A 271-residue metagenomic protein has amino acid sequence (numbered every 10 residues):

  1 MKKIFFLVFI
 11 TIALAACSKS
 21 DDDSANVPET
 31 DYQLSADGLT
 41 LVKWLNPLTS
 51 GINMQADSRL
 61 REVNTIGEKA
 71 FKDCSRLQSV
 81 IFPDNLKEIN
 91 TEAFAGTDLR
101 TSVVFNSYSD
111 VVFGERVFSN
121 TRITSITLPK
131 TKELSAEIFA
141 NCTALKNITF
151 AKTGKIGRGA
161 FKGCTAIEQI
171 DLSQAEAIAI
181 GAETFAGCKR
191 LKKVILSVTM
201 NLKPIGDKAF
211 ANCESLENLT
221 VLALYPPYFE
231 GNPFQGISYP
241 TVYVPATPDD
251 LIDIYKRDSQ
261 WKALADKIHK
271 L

Functional and structural regions predicted by a protein language model:
M1-F6, T11-D37: Bacterial Sec-dependent N-terminal signal peptides
C17-S20, D258-L271: C-terminal capping region of solenoid repeat domains
D31-Q33, P47-T65, S75-E88, D98-V112 (+7 more regions): Structural signature of tandem-repeat unit edges
D37-L45, G157: Generic recognition of long tandem-repeat/solenoid scaffolds
E68-A70, T91-A93, E115-V117, S135-I138 (+4 more regions): Consensus positions within tandem repeat domains that build extended binding/scaffold surfaces
G231-F234, D250-L264: Short, aromatic/basic amphipathic alpha-helical patches
